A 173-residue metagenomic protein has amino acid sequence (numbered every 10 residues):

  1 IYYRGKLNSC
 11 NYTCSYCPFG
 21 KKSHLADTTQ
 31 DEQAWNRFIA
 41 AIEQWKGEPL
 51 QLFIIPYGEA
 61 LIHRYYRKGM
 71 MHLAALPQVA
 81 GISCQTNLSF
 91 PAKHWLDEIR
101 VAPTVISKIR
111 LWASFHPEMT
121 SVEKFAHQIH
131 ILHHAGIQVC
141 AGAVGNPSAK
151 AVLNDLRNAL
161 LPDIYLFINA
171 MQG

Functional and structural regions predicted by a protein language model:
I1-A34: Canonical Radical SAM [4Fe-4S] cluster-binding loop centered on the CxxxCxxC motif and its immediate flanking residues
K21-Q33, E48-H63, L73-H94, A102-F125 (+2 more regions): Core AdoMet radical
W35-F38, Y66-K68, W95-D97: Leucine-rich repeat
R37-W45: A short, N-terminal amphipathic alpha-helix
M70, I129: Histidine-anchored nucleotide/phosphate-binding helix
A74, H133-H134, N158-L161: Anion (oxyanion) recognition and catalysis
G136-Q138, K150-A151: ATP-dependent adenylation/nucleotidyltransferase module used to activate substrates
S148-L161: Catalytic cores of alpha/beta
